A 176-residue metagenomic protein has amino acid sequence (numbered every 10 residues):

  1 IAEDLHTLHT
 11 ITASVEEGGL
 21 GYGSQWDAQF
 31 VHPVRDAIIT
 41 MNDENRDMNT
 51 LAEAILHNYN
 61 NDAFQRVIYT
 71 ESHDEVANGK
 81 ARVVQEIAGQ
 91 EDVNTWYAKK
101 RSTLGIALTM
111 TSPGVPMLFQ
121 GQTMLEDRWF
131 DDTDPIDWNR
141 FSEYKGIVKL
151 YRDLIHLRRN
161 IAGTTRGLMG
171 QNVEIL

Functional and structural regions predicted by a protein language model:
I1-D131, R159-L176: Conserved alpha/beta catalytic core and glycan-binding cleft of carbohydrate-active enzymes
D92-W96, W138-K145: A short acidic, glycine-rich active-site loop that binds or catalyzes chemistry on phosphate/adenosine moieties
W129-S142, L154: Aromatic-rich peripheral "rim/lid" segments of glycoside hydrolase catalytic domains that contact and position glycan
E143-T164: Catalytic cores of secreted or luminal carbohydrate-active enzymes
